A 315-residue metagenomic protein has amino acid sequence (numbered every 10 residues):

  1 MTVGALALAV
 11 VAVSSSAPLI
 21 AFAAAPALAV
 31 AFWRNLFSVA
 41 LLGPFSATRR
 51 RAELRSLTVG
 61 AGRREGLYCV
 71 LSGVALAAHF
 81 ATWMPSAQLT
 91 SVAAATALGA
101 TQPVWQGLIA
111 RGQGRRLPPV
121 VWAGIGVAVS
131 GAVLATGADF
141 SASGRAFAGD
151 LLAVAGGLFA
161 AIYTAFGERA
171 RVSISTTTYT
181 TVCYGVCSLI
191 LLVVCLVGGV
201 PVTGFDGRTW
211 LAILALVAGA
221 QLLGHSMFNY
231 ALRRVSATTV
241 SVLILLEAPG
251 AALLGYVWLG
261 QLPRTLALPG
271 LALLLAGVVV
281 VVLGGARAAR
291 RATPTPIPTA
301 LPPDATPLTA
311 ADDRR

Functional and structural regions predicted by a protein language model:
M1-V3, A24-F32, G60-E65, W122 (+3 more regions): Juxtamembrane helix-entry segments on the extracytoplasmic side of multipass membrane proteins
M1-W33, S38, L42-F45, L71-T82 (+4 more regions): Glycine-/small-residue-enriched transmembrane alpha-helix faces in small-molecule transporters and effluxers
V3, G62-L71, R115-V129, G149-D150 (+1 more regions): Cytoplasmic-side transmembrane-helix entry/capping segments in multi-pass membrane proteins
V11-S15, L19-F22, F45, L67-P85 (+7 more regions): Hydrophobic alpha-helical transmembrane segments of multi-pass membrane transport proteins, especially secondary
S14-S15, F32, V39-A40, V104 (+4 more regions): Small-residue-rich packing faces within the transmembrane alpha-helices of Major Facilitator Superfamily
A23, V30, R34, S86 (+6 more regions): Hydrophobic/aromatic residues within transmembrane alpha-helices of multi-pass small-molecule transporters
N35, T209-L211, L245-R315: C-terminal-most transmembrane helix of multi-pass membrane proteins
T101, L117-D139, L191, L214 (+2 more regions): Hydrophobic transmembrane alpha-helices of multi-pass small-molecule transport proteins
